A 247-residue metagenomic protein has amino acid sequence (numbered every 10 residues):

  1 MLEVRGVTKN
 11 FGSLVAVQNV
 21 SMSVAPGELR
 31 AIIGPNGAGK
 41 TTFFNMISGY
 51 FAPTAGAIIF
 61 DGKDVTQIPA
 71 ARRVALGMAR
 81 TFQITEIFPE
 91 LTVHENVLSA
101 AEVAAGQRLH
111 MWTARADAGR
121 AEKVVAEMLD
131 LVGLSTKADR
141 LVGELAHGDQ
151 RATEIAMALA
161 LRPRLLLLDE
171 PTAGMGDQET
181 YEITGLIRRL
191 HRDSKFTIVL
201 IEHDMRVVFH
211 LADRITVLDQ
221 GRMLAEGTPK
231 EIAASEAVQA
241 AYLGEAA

Functional and structural regions predicted by a protein language model:
M1-A247: Glycine-rich phosphate-binding loops of nucleotide-dependent enzymes
